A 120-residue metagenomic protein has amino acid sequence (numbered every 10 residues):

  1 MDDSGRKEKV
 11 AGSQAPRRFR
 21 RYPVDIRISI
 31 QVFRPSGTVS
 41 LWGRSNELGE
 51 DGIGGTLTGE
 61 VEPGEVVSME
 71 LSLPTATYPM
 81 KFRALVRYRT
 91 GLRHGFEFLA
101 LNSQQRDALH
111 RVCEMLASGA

Functional and structural regions predicted by a protein language model:
M1-L48, H110, E114-A120: N-terminal helix initiation/capping motif
I28-F33, E65-T77: Short conserved beta-strand and strand-loop elements enriched in small hydrophobics with frequent Asp/Gly
P35, E50, R89-R93: Short, conserved beta-turn/loop elements at beta-strand boundaries and strand-helix junctions
L41-G43, F82-R87: Short beta-strand-centered aromatic/proline hotspots
E47, V86-T90, A100: A residue-level detector for short acidic-glycine micro-motifs
I53-L57, L92-A100: Short, solvent-exposed secondary-structure boundary/capping segments
E65-V67, Q105-R111: A short, polar/proline- and glycine-enriched secondary-structure boundary/capping micro-motif
